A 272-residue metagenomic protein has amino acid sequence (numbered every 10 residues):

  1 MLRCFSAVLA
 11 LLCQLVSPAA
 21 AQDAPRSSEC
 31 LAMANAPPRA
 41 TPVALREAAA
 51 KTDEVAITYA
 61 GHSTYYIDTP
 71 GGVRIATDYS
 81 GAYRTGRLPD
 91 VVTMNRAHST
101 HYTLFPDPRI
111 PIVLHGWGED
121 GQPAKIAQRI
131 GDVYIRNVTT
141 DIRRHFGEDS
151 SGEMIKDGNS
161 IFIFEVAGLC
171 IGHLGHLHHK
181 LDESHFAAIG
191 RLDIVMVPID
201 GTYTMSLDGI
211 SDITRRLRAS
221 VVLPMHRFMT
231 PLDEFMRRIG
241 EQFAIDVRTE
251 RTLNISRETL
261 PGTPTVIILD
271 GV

Functional and structural regions predicted by a protein language model:
L2-F5, R257-E258: Structural motif marking the loop-to-transmembrane transition
C4-L15: Bacterial N-terminal signal peptides
P18-R144, G152, I171-L174, D193-V197 (+3 more regions): Metallo-beta-lactamase
R144-L217, F228-E234, R238: Active-site-proximal loop/helix segments of hydrolase catalytic cores
